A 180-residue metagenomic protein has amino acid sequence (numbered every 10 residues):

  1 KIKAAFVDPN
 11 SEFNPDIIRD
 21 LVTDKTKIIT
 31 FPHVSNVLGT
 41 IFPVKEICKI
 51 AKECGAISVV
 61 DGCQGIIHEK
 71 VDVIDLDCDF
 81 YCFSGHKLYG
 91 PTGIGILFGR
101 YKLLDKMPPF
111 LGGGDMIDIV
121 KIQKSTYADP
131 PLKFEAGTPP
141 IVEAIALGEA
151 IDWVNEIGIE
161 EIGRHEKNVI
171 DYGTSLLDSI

Functional and structural regions predicted by a protein language model:
K1-I180: Pyridoxal 5′-phosphate
